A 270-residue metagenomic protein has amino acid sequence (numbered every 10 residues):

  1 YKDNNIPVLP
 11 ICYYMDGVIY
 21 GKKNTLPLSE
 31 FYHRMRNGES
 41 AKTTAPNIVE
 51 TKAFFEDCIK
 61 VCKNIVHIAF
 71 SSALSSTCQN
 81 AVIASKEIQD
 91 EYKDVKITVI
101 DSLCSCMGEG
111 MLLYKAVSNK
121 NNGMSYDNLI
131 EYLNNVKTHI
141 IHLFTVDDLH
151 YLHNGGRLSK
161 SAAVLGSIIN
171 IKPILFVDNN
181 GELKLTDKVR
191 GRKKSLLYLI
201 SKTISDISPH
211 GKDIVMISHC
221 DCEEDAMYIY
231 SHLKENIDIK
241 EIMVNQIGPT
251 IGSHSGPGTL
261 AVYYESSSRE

Functional and structural regions predicted by a protein language model:
Y1-E50: N-terminal glycine-rich anion-binding loop in soluble enzyme alpha/beta folds
Y1-V18, A73-T77, A81-K86, Y92-T98 (+1 more regions): Mixed-charge interfacial surface used for oligomerization/domain docking and macromolecular partner engagement
L26-F31, F55, I59-K60, E87: A short glycine/small-residue-enriched secondary-structure motif
E39-V49, A69-S76, L103-C104: Short coil/turn segments at secondary-structure boundaries
T43, H67, V99, M216-I217: Short catalytic-loop micro-motif centered on adjacent basic/acidic residues
E50-V82: N-terminal glycine-rich phosphate/adenylate-binding segment common to multiple enzyme folds
C62-V66, V95-I100: Short, flexible active-site-proximal loops enriched in glycine and acidic residues
